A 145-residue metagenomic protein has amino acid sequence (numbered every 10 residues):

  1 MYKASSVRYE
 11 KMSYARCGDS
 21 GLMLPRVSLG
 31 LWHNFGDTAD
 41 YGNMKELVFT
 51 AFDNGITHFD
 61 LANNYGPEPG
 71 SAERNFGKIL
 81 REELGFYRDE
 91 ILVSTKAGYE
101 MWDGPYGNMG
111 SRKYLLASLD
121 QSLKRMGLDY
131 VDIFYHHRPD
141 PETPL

Functional and structural regions predicted by a protein language model:
M1-I91: N-terminal binding-site loop/beta-alpha segment at the start of enzyme catalytic domains that lines or forms
L29, L61, T95, I133-H136: Conserved beta-strand positions
H33-F35, Y65, Y99-M101, H137-D140: Feature marks short, surface-exposed loop/turn motifs that line or immediately flank catalytic pockets and channel
N75-I79, L92, K96, Y114-Q121: Generic beta-strand or strand-like secondary-structure segments
F86-G110: Structural motif corresponding to the early beta-alpha repeats
W102-L145: Glycine/proline-rich, positively charged, aromatic-decorated active-site loop/lid region on the catalytic face
